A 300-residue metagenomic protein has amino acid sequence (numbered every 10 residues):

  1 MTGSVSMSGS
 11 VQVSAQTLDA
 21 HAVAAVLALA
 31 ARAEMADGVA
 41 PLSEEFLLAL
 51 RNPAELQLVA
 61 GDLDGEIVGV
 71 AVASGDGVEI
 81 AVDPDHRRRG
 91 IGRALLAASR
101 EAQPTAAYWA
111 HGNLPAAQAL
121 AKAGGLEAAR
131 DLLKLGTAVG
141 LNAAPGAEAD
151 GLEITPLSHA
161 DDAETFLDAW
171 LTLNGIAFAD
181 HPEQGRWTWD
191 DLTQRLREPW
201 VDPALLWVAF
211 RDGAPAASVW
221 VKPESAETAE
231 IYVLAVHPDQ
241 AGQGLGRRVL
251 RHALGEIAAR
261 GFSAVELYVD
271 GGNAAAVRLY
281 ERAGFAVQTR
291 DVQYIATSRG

Functional and structural regions predicted by a protein language model:
M1-M7, I67, S74-G77, P84-S158 (+1 more regions): Acyl-donor-binding surface of acyltransferase catalytic domains
T2-F46, A147-R186: Short amphipathic alpha-helix that is part of the acyltransferase structural core
L42-E55, A71-D76, E183-L234: A conserved beta-strand-loop-helix scaffold within acyl/acetyltransferase catalytic domains
L63-G69, G213-A217, A275: Glycine-rich acetyl-CoA-binding "A-motif" of GNAT/NAT acetyltransferases
V78-I80, A106-A110, I231, V265-V269: Conserved hydrophobic beta-strand within the GNAT/NAT acetyltransferase core sheet that lines the active-site cleft
D83-R87, H111, H237, A241 (+1 more regions): Residue-level recognition of the GNAT/N-acetyltransferase active site
R88-E101, V236-P238, G242-A259, V277-R282: Conserved acetyl-CoA-binding loop-helix of GNAT-fold acetyltransferases
R93-A94, G112-D131, G242-Q243, R247 (+2 more regions): Conserved active-site alpha-helix within GNAT-family acetyltransferase domains
